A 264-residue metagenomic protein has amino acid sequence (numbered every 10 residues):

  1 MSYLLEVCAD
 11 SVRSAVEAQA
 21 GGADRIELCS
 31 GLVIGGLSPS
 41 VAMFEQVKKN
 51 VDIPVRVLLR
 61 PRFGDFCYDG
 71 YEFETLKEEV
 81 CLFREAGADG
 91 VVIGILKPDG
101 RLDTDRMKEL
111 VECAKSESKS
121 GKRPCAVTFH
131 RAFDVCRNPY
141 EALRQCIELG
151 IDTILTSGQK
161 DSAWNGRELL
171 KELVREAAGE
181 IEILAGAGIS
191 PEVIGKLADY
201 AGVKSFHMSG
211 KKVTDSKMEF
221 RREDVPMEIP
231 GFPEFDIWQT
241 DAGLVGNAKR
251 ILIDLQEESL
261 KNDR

Functional and structural regions predicted by a protein language model:
Y3-V7, I26-L28, V55-L59, V91-I93 (+4 more regions): Hydrophobic faces of well-ordered beta-strands that scaffold small-molecule active sites in alpha/beta enzyme cores
D10-A20, C67-E79, D134-L149, L173-R175 (+2 more regions): Catalytic cores of alpha/beta
R13, L32-I53, Y71-F73, I95-A114 (+4 more regions): Active-site-adjacent beta->alpha loops and helix N-cap segments on the catalytic face of soluble alpha/beta enzymes
A20-I26, V51-I53, G87-G90, S116 (+5 more regions): Glycine-enriched alpha-helix->loop->beta-strand junction motifs that scaffold or abut catalytic
I26-L37, L82, A86-P98, I151-W164 (+1 more regions): Glycine-rich phosphate-binding active-site loops on the catalytic face of alpha/beta enzymes
G36-F63, L102-F129, R167-P191, P230-E258: Alpha-helix-loop-beta-strand connector modules within alpha/beta enzyme cores
A88-D152: Hydrophobic, well-structured mid-protein blocks that either form specific transmembrane helices
D134, L184, V203-L244: Active-site pocket-lining/capping segments in soluble small-molecule metabolic enzymes
